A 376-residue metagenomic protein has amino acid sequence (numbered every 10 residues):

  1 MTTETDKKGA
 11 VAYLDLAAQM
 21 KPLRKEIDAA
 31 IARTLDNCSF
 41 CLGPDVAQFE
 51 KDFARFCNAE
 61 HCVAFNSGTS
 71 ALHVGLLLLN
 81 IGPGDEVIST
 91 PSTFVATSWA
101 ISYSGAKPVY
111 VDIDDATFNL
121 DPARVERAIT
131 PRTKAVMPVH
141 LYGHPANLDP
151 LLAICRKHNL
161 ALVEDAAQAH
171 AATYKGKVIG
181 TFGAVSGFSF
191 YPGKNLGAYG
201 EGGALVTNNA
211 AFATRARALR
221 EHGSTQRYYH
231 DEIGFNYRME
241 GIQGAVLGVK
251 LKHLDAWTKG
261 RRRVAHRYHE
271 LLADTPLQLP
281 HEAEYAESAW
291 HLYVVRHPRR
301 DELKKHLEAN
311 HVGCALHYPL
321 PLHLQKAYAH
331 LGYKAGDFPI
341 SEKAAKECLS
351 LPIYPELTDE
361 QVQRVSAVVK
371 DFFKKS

Functional and structural regions predicted by a protein language model:
M1-S39, P44: N-terminal "arm"/small-domain region of PLP-dependent enzymes with the aminotransferase-like
T2-E4, A17, A29, V46-K51 (+7 more regions): PLP-dependent aminotransferase class I/II
N37-E86, A100-S104, Y110-D112, K177: Phosphate-binding glycine-rich loop
A59, T130-K134, R156-L160, G176 (+3 more regions): Active-site acidic short loop of glycosyltransferases
V63, I88, V109, A161-V163 (+4 more regions): Structural detector of well-ordered beta-strand residues that form the stable sheet scaffold of enzyme domains
L77-A166, T173, F372: PLP-dependent aminotransferase-like
E164-Y199, R227-D231: Conserved active-site segment immediately N-terminal to the catalytic lysine that forms the internal aldimine
A198-G202, L247: Adenylate-forming
